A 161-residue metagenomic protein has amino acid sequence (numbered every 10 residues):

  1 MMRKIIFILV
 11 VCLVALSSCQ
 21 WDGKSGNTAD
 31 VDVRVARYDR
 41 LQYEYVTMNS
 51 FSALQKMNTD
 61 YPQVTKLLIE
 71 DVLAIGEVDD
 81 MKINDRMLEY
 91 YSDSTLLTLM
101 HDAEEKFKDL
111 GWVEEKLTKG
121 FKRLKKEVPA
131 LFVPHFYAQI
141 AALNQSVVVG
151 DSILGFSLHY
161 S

Functional and structural regions predicted by a protein language model:
M1-I5: Positively charged n-region of N-terminal signal peptides that target proteins for export
F7-V11: Sec-dependent N-terminal signal peptides
A15-S18: C-terminal motif of bacterial Sec signal peptides marking the signal peptidase cleavage site
Q20-E89: N-terminal mature-domain "stem" immediately C-terminal to a signal peptide or N-terminal signal-anchor/transmembrane
L88-S161: Acidic/His-rich structured neighborhood in mature extracellular/periplasmic domains
